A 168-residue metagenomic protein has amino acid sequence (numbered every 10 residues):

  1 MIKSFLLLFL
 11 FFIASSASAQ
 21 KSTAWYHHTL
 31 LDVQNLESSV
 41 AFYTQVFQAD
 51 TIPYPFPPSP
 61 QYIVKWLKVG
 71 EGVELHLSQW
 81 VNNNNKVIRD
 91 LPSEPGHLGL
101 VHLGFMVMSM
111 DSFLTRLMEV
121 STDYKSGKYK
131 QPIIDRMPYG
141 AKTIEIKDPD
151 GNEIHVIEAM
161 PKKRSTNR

Functional and structural regions predicted by a protein language model:
M1-F5, Q20: Positively charged n-region of N-terminal signal peptides that target proteins for export
S4-I13: Sec-dependent N-terminal signal peptides
S18-S38, L100-L103, I157-R168: N-terminal beta-strand motif that seeds the catalytic metal site of vicinal oxygen chelate
T23, L30-L75, Q79-W80, M137 (+1 more regions): Core segments of cupin and vicinal oxygen chelate
Q34-S38, N82-D150: Vicinal oxygen chelate
P58-Q61, N84, M160-K163: Flexible, glycine-rich phosphate/dinucleotide-binding loops and adjacent beta-alpha linkers at cofactor/substrate
